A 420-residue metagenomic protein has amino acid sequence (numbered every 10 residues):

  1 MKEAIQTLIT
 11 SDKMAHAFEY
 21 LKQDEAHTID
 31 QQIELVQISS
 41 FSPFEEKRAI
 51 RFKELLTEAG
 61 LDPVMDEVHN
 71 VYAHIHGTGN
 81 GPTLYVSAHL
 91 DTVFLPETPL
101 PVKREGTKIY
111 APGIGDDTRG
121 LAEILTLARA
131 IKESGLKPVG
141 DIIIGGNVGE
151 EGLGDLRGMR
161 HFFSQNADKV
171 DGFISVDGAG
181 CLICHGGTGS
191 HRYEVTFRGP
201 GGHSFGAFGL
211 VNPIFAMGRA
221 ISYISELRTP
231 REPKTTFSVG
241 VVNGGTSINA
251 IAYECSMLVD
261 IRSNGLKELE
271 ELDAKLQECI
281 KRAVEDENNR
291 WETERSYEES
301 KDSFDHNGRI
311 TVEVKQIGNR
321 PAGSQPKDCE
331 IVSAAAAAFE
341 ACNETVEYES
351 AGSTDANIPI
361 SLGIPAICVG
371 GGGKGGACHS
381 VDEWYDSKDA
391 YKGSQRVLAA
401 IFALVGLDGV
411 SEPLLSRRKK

Functional and structural regions predicted by a protein language model:
M1-H16, I214-K420: Metal-dependent amide/peptide-bond hydrolase catalytic core, centered on the "pita-bread" metallohydrolase fold
K2-Y110: Acidic/His- and Gly-rich active-site-bordering loop/insert found across diverse amide/peptide-bond hydrolases
V86, R104-L153, Y193-F197, G206-R228 (+3 more regions): Alpha-helical metal-binding/catalytic segments enriched in His/Glu/Asp
A88-V93, P99, G178-C181, T188-S190 (+2 more regions): Short glycine-enriched loops at secondary-structure junctions
L90-R104, V170, H185-T196, A336-A337 (+1 more regions): Acidic-glycine-rich active-site phosphate/pyrophosphate-binding loop
F94, L136, C184-S190, I248-Y253 (+1 more regions): Short glycine/proline-enriched loop/turn "hinge" motifs that connect secondary-structure elements and lie
L100-A111, R198-G202, C342, C378-H379: Glycine/charged-rich beta-loop-alpha catalytic/anionic-binding loops adjacent to active sites
G113, D117-T188, V405, G409-K419: Acidic/histidine-rich catalytic neighborhood of metal-dependent amide-processing enzymes
